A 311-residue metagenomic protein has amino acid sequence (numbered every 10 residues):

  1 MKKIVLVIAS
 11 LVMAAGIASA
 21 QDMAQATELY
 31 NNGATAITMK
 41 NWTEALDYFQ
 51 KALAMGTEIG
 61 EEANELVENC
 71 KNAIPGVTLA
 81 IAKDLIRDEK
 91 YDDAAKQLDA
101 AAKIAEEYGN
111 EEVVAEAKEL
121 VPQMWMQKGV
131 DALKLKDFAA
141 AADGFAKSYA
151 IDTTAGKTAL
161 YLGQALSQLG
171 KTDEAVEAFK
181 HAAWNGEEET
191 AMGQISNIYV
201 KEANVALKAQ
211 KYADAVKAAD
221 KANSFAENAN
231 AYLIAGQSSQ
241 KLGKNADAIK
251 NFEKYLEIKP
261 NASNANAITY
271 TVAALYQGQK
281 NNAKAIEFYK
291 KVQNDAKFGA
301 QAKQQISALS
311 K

Functional and structural regions predicted by a protein language model:
K2, L6, M13, I17-K83 (+4 more regions): N-terminal leader/linker segments that initiate helical-solenoid repeat arrays
T27, E61-E62, N69, G76 (+8 more regions): Start-of-helix register in tetratricopeptide repeats
T57, E106, T153, G186-E187 (+3 more regions): Short coil turns that delineate tetratricopeptide repeat
E65-L66, A73, A80, E116-L120 (+7 more regions): Canonical tetratricopeptide repeat
K201, V205-A209, A213, K217 (+2 more regions): Terminal, low-structured helical/coil segments at or just beyond the last alpha-helical repeat
